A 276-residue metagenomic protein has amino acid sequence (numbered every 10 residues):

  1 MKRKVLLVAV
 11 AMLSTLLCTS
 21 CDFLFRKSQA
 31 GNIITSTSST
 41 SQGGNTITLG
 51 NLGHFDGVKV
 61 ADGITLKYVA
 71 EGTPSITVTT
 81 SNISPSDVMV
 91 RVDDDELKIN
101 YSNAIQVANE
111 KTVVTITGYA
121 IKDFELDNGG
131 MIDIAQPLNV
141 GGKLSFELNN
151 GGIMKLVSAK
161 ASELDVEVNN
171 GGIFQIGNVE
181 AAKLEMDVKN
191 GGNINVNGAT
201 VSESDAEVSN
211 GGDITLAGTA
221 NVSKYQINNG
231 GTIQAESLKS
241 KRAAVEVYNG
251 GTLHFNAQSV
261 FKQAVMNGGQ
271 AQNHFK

Functional and structural regions predicted by a protein language model:
M1-K276: Intrinsically disordered, low-complexity terminal regions
